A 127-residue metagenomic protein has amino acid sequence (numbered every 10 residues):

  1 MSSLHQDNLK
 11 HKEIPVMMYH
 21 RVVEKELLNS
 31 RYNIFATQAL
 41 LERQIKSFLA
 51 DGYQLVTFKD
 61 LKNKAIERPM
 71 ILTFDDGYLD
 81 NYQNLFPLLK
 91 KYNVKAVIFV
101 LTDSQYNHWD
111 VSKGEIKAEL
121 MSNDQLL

Functional and structural regions predicted by a protein language model:
M1-K12, V16: N-terminal carbohydrate-binding accessory modules
E13, E26, Y32-E42, S47-L127: Active-site beta->alpha N-cap acidic-glycine motif
H20-E24: Short polar catalytic/cofactor-binding loops
